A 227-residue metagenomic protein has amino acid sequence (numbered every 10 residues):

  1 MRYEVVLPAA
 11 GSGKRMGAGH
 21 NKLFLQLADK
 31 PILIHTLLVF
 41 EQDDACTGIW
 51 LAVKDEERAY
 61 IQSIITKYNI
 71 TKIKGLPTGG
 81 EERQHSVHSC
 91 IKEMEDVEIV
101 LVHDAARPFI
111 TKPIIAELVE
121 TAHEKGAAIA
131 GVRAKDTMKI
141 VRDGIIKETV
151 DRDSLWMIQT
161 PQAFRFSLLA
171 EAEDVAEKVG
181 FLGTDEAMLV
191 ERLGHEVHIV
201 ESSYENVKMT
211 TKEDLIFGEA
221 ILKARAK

Functional and structural regions predicted by a protein language model:
M1-R58: N-terminal glycine-rich phosphate-binding loop and ensuing alpha1 helix
L7, L33, C90, H103-D104 (+3 more regions): Residue-level signal for inorganic ion chemistry
Q26, F109, T149, A163 (+1 more regions): Short aromatic/basic micro-patch
I34-D96, E177-V179: Conserved N-terminal catalytic core of the sugar/cofactor nucleotidyltransferase
T47-I49, A127, E196: Residues at the starts of beta-strands that form the adenosine-phosphate
G75, E82-I145, Q159: Conserved beta-loop-beta/alpha segment of the NTase-like Rossmann-fold superfamily that binds/positions NTPs
E148-I158: A recurrent flexible, glycine/aromatic-enriched loop bordering the glycosyltransferase active site that acts as
W156-K227: Conserved alpha/beta core of the MobA/IspD/sugar-nucleotide pyrophosphorylase nucleotidyltransferase superfamily
